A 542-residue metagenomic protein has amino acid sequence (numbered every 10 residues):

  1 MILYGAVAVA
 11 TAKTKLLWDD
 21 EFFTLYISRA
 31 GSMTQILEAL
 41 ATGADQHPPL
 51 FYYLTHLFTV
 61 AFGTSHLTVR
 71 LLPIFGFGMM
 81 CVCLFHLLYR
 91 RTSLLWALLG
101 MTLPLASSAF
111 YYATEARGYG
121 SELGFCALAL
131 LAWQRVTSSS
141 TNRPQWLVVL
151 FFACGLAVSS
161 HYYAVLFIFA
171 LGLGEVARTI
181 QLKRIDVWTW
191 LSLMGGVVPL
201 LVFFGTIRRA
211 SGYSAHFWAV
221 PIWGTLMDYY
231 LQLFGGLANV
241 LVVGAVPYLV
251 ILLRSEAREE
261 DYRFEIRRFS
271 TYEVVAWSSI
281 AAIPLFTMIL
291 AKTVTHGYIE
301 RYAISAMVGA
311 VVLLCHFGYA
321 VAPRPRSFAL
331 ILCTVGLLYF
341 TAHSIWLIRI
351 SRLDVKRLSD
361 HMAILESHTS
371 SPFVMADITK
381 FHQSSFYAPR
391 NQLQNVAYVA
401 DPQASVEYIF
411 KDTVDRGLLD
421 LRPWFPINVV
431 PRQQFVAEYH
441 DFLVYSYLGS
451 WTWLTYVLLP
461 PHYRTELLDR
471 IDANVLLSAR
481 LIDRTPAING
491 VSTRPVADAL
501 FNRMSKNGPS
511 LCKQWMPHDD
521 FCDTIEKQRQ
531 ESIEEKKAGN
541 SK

Functional and structural regions predicted by a protein language model:
M1-D523: Membrane-proximal helix-loop-helix interfaces that form the catalytic/acceptor-binding platform of multi-pass membrane
C522, Q528-K542: Long, low-complexity, intrinsically disordered segments
